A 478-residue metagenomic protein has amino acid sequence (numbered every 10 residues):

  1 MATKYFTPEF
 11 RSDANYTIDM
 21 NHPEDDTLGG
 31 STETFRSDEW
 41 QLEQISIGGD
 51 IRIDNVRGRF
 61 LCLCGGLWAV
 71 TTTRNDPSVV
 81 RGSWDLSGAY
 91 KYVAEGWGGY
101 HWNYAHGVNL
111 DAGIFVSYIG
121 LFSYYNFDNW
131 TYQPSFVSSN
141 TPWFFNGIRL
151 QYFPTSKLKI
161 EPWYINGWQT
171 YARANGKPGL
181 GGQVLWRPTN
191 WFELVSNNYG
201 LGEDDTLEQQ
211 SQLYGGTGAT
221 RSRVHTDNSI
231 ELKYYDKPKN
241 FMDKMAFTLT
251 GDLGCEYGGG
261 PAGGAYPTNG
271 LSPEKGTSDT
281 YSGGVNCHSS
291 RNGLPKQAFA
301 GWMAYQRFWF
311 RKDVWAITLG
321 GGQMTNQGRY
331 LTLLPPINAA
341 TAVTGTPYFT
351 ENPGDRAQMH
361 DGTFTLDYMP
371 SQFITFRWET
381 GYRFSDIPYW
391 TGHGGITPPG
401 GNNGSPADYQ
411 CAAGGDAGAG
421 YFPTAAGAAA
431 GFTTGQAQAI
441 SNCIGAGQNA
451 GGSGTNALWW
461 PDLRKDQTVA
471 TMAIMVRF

Functional and structural regions predicted by a protein language model:
A2-L28, T32-G167, A174-G181, L185-E193 (+1 more regions): Outer membrane beta-barrel
T34, R81-L86, F192-N198, Q209-F478: Outer-membrane beta-barrel pore domains
V137-S138, Y171-A172, T217-G218, L294: Alpha-helix capping and helix-loop boundary segments enriched in small/acidic/polar residues
N166-Q169, G254-E256: A short, flexible beta-alpha/helix-coil linker loop
Y171, D205-L207: Short glycine/acidic-rich loop motifs that flank beta-strands on beta-rich extracellular proteins
G202: Glycine-rich, often acidic, oxyanion-interacting loops/wings at catalytic, nucleic-acid, or phospho-protein interfaces
